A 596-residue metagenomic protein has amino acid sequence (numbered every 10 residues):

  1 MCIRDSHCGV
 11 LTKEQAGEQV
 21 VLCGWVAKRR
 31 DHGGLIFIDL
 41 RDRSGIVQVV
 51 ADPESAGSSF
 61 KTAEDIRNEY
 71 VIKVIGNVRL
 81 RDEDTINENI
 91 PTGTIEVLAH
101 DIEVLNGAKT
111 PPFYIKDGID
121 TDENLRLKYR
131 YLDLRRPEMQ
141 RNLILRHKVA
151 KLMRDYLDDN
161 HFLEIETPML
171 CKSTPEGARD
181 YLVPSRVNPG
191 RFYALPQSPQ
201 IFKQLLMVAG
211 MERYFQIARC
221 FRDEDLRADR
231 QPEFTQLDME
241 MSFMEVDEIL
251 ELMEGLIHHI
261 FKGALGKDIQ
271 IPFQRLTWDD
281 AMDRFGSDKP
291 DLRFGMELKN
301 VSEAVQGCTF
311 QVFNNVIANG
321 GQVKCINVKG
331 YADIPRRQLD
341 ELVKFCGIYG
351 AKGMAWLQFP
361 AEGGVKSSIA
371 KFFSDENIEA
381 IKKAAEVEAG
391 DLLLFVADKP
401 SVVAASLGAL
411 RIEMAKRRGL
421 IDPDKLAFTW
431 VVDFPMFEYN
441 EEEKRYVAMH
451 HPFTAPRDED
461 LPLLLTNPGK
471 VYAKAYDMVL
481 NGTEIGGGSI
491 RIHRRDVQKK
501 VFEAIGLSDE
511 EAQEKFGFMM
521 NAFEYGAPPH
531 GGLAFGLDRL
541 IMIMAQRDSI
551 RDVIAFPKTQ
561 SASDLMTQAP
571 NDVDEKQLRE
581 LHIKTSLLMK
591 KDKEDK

Functional and structural regions predicted by a protein language model:
R4-K596: Class II aminoacyl-tRNA synthetase catalytic cores and aaRS-like
